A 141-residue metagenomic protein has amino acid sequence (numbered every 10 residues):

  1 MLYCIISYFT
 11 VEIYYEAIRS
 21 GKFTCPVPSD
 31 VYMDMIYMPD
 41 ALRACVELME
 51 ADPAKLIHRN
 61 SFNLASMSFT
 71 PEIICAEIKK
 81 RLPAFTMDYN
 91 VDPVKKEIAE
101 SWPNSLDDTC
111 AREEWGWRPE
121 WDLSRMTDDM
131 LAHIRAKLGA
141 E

Functional and structural regions predicted by a protein language model:
M1-Y32, M38-D40: NAD(P)-dependent short-chain dehydrogenase/reductase
P26-P28, D34-E141: C-terminal substrate-binding subdomain of Rossmann-fold SDR/epimerase-dehydratase oxidoreductases
